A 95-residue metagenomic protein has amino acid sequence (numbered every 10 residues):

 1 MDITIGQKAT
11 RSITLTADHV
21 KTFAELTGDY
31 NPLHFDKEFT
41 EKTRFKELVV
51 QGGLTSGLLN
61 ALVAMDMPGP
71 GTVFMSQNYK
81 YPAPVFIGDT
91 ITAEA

Functional and structural regions predicted by a protein language model:
M1-V73: Hot-dog-fold acyl-thioester-processing enzymes
M75-A95: Hydrophobic beta-sheet segments that form the core/acyl-binding groove of ACP/CoA-dependent acyl-chain-processing
